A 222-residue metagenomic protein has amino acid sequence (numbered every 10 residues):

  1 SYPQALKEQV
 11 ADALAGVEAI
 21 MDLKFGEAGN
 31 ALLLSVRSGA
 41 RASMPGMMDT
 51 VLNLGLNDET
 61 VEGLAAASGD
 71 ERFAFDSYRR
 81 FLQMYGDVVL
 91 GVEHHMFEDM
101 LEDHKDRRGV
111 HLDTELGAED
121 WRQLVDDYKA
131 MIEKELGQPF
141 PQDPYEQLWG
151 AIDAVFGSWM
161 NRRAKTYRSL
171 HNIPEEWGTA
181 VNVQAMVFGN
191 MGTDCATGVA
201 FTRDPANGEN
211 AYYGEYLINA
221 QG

Functional and structural regions predicted by a protein language model:
S1-G222: Nucleotide/phosphate-binding sheet-loop regions of phosphoryl- and nucleotidyl-transfer enzymes
